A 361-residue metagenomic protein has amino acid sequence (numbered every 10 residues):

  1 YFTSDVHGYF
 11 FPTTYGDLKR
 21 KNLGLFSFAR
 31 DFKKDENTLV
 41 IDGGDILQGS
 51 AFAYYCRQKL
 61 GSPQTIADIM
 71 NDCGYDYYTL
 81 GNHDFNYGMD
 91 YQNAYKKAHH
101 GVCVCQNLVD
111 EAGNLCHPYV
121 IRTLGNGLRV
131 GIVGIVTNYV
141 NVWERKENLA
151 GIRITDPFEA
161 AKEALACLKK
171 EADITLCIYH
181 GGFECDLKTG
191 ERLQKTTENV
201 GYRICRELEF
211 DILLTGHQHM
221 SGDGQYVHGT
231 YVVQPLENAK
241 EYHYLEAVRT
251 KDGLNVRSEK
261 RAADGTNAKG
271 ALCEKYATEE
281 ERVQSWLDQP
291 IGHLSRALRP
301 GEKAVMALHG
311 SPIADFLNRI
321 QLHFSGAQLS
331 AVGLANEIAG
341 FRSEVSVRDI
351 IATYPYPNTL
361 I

Functional and structural regions predicted by a protein language model:
Y1-D264, L308-I320: Acidic, metal/ion-coordinating pockets
S4-Y9, Q48-Y54, E184-C185, R203 (+3 more regions): Solvent-exposed loop/linker segments at secondary-structure transitions that flank or connect catalytic domains
